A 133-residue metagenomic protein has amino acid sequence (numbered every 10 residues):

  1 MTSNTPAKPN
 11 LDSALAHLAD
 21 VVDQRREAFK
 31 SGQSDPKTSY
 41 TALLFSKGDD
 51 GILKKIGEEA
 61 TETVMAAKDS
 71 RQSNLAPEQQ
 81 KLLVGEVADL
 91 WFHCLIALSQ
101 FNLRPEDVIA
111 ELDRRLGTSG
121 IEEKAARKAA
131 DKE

Functional and structural regions predicted by a protein language model:
M1-V87, W91-E133: Flexible "arm" and connector segments at domain edges
